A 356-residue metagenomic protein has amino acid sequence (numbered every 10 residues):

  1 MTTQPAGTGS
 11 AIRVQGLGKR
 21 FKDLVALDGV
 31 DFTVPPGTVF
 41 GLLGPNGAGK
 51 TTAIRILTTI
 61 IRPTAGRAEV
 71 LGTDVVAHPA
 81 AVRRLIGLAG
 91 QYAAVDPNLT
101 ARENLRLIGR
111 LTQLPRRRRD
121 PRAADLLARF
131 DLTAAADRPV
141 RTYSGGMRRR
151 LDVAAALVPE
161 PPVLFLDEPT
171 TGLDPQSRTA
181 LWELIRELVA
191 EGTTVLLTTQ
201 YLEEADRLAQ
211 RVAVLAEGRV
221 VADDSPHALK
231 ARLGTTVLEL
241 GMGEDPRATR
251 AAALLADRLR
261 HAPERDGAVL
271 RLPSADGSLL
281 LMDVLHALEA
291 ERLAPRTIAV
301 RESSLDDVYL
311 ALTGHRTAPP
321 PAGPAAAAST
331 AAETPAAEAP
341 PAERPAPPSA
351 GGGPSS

Functional and structural regions predicted by a protein language model:
M1-G18, H315-S356: ABC-family P-loop ATPase nucleotide-binding domain
G9-A216, V221-A222: ABC transporter nucleotide-binding domains
L17, R296-I298: Generic beta-strand hydrophobic packing signal
H78, L114, E291, L312-P319: Phosphate/oxyanion-binding loops and surfaces in catalytic or ligand/nucleic-acid-binding neighborhoods
W182-A275, A299: ABC transporter nucleotide-binding domain
L281-A294: Extended Gly/Ser/Thr-rich low-complexity repeat segments, especially those forming or decorating extracellular
Y309: Residue-level signature of catalytic and energy-coupling elements of molecular machines, predominantly ATP/GTP-dependent
